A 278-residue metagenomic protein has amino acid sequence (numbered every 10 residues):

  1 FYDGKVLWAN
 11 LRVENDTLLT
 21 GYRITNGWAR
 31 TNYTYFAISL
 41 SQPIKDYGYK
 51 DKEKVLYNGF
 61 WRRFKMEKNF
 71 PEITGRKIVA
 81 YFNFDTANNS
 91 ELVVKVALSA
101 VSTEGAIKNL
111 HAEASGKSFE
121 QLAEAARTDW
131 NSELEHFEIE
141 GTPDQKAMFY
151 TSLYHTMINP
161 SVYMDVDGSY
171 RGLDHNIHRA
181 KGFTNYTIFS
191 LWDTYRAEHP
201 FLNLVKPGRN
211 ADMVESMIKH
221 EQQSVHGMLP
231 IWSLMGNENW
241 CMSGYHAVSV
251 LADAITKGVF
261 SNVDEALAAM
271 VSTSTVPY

Functional and structural regions predicted by a protein language model:
F1, T151-M164, T187-N210, A252-G258: Alpha-helical support elements that line or immediately flank enzyme active sites and cofactor-binding pockets
F1-Y186, K219: Beta-sandwich/jelly-roll carbohydrate-recognition scaffolds of carbohydrate-active enzymes
T20-G27, R196, P200-F201, M213-S216 (+1 more regions): Short, hydrophobic/aromatic alpha-helical segments in well-folded domains
G105-I107, V162-S169, P200-N203, A211-V214 (+1 more regions): Short, solvent-exposed loop/turn and secondary-structure capping segments
A106, D129-E133, D193-T194, M228-P230 (+1 more regions): Short acidic (Asp/Glu) and glycine-rich catalytic loops that position anionic groups and cofactors
L134-G141, L204, G258-V263: Inter-helical turn/loop segments and adjacent helix faces that build the functional surface of alpha-helical bundle
D144-Q145, T184-D193, N239-A247: Secondary-structure capping and boundary motifs in well-ordered enzyme cores
Y170-D174, H178-R179, R209-V259, V263 (+1 more regions): Helix-terminus loop motifs that line ligand-binding clefts
